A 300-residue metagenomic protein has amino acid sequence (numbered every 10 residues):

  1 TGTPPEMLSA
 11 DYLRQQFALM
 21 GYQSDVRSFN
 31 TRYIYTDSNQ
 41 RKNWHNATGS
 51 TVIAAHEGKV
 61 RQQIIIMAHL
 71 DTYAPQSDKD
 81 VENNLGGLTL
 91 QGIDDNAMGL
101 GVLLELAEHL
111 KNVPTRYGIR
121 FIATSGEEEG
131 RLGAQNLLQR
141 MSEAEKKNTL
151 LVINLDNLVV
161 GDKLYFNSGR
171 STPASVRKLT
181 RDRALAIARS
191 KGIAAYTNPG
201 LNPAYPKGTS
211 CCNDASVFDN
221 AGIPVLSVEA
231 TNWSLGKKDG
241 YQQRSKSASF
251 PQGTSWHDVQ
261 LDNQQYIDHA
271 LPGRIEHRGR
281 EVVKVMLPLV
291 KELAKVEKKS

Functional and structural regions predicted by a protein language model:
T1-E57: A non-catalytic alpha/beta surface segment that caps or lines the substrate-entry region of metallo-dependent hydrolase
T1-M7, L13, D37-N43, L85-N96 (+5 more regions): Second-shell loop/turn segments in exported
P4-S24, M98-E105, H109, G118 (+9 more regions): Extracytoplasmic/secreted proteins, especially bacterial periplasmic and envelope-associated proteins
L19, Q23, N30-I34, K59-V60 (+5 more regions): Solvent-exposed loop/turn segments at secondary-structure junctions within structured extracellular/periplasmic domains
D25-V26, V52-A55, Q63-M67, G92 (+7 more regions): Structural recognition of the beta-strand scaffold that forms the well-ordered cores of secreted hydrolase catalytic
S28, G161-K299: Active-site-adjacent substrate-binding region of metalloamidase/peptidase-like peptide-processing proteins
N46-T48, G87-K178: Acidic/histidine-rich catalytic neighborhood of metal-dependent amide-processing enzymes
Q76-D80, R131-Q135, L164-Y165, K237-G240: Short, solvent-exposed loop/turn and secondary-structure capping segments
